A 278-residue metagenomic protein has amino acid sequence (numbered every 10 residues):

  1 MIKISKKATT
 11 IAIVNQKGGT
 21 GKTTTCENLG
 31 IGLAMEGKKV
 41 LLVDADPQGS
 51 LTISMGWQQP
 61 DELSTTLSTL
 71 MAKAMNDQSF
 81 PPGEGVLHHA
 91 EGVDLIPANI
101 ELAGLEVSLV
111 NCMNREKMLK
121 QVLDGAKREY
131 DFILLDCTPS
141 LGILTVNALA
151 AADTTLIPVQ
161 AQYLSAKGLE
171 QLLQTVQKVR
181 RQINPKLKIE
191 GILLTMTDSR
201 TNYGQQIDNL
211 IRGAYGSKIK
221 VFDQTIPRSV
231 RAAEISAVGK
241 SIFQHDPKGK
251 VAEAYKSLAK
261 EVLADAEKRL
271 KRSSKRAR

Functional and structural regions predicted by a protein language model:
M1-R278: P-loop NTP-binding core
